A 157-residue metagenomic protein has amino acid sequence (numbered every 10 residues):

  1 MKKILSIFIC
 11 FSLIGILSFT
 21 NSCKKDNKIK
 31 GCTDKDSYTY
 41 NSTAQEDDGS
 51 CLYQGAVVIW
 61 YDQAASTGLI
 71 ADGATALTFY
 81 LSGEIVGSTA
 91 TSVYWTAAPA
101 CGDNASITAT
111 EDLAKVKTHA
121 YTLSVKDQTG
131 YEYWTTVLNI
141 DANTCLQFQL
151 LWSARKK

Functional and structural regions predicted by a protein language model:
M1-I9: Bacterial N-terminal signal peptides that target proteins for export
K3, G15-V57: Bacterial Sec-dependent N-terminal signal peptides
E46, S66-S92: Short, ordered, surface-exposed loop/turn motifs in non-cytosolic proteins
A56, A74-A76, T118-T122: Exposed beta-strand and adjacent loop surfaces of beta-rich binding modules that mediate intermolecular recognition
V57-A65: A short, amphipathic beta-strand motif
E84-T108: Short, acidic Ser/Thr/Gly-rich low-complexity loop/linker segments typical of extracellular and cell-surface proteins
A105-Y131: A short, solvent-exposed beta-strand micro-motif common in secreted/extracellular proteins
S124-K157: Structured interaction patches on ligand/partner-binding surfaces of diverse proteins
